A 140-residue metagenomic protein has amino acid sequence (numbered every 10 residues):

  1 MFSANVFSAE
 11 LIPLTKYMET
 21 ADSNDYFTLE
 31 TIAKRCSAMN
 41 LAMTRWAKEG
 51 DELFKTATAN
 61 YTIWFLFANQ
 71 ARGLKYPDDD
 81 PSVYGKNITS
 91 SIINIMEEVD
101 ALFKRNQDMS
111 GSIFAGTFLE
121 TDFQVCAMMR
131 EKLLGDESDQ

Functional and structural regions predicted by a protein language model:
S3-N5: N-terminal signal peptide c-region/cleavage motif recognized by signal peptidases
S8-F27: Short N-terminal segments immediately surrounding and downstream of signal-peptide cleavage
E10, L29-C36, L119-D122: Stable alpha-helical elements in mature extracytoplasmic
P13, Y17, M39-A42, S91 (+2 more regions): Charge-rich, solvent-exposed alpha-helical interaction surfaces
A21-L29, G111-F114, F118: Non-transmembrane, amphipathic alpha-helical segments
D22-D78: Short N-proximal segments of mature Sec-exported proteins
F65-Q140: Compact alpha-helical subdomains of small soluble proteins
